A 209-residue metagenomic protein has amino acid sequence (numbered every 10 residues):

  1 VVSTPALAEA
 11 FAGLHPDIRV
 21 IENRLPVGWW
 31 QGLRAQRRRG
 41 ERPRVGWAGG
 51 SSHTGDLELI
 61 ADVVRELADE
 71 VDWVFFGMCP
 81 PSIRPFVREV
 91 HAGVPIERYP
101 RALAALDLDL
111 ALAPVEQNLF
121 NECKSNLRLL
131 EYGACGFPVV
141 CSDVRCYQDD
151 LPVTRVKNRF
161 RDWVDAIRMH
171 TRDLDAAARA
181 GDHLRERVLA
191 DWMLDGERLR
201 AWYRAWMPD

Functional and structural regions predicted by a protein language model:
V1-G32: Donor nucleotide-sugar binding/catalytic pocket of nucleotide-sugar-dependent glycosyltransferases
A6, C79, E116-N118, P138 (+2 more regions): Flexible glycine-rich beta->alpha loop in the catalytic core of nucleotide-sugar glycosyltransferases
E9-L14, C79-R88, R145-L151: Short loop/helix-cap segments at secondary-structure boundaries that form the rim of catalytic
R24-L106: Conserved catalytic-core segment of nucleotide-activated headgroup transferases in glycan assembly
S52-G55, E97-A134, C141-D149: Nucleotide-sugar-dependent
Q148-M169: Change "using UDP/GDP/dTDP sugars" to "using nucleotide sugars
R172-P208: A charged, aromatic-enriched C-terminal amphipathic alpha-helix characteristic of glycosyltransferases across folds
